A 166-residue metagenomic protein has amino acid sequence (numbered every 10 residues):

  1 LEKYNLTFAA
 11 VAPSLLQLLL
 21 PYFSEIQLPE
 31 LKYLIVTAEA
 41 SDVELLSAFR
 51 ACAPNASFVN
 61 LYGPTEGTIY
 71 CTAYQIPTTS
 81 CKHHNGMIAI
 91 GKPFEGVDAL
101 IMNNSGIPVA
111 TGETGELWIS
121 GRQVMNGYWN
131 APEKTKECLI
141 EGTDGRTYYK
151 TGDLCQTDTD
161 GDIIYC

Functional and structural regions predicted by a protein language model:
L1-A89, D98, N103-P108, E133: Adenylate-forming
S57-N60, Q75-C166: AMP-dependent adenylate-forming
